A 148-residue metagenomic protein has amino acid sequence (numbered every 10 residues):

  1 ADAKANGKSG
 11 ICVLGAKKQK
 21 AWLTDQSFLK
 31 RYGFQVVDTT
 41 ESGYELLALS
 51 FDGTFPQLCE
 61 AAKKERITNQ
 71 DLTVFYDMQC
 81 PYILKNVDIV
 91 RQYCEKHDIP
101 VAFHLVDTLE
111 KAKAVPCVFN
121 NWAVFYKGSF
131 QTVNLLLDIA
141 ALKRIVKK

Functional and structural regions predicted by a protein language model:
A1-A3, C94: Hydrophobic pocket-lining residues that define ligand/cofactor binding sites across diverse proteins
A3-W22: Conserved GNAT acetyl-CoA-binding A-motif
G15, K30-A48: Conserved catalytic-core motifs of GNAT/GCN5-like acyltransferases
E41-K64: C-terminal "cap" of GNAT-fold acetyltransferases
A61-K96: Local sequence-structure signature of Cys/Sec-based thiol-disulfide redox active-site neighborhoods
I99-K111: Thiol-based oxidoreductase modules, predominantly thioredoxin-like and allied folds used for disulfide exchange
P116-F125: Structural micro-motif
Y126-K148: Non-catalytic, surface beta->alpha helical segment in thiol-disulfide oxidoreductase systems
